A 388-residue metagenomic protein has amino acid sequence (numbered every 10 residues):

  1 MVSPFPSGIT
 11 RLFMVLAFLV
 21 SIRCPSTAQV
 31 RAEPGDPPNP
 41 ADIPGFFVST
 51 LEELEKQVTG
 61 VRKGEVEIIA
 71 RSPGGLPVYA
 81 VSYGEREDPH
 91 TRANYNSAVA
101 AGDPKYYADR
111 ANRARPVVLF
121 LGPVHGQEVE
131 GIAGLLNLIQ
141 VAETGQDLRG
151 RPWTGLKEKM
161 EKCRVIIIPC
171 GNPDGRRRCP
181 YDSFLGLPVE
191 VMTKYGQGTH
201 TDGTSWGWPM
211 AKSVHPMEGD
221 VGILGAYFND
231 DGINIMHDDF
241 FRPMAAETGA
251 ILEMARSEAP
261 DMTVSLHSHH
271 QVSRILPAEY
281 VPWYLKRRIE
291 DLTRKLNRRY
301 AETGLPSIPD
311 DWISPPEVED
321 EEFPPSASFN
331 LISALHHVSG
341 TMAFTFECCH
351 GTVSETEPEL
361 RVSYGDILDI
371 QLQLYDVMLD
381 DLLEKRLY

Functional and structural regions predicted by a protein language model:
M1, F13, C24-V48, R149 (+1 more regions): C-terminal accessory segments enriched in acidic
M1-G8: N-terminal secretory signal peptides that target proteins for export/translocation
I9-V20: Sec-dependent N-terminal signal peptides
A28-Y95: Short glycine- and acidic-rich boundary segments immediately preceding or forming the N-terminal edge of structured
S72-G75, R110-A114, E158-K162, A226-F228 (+3 more regions): Extracellular/periplasmic catalytic domains that process cell-envelope and extracellular macromolecules
Y79-A80, P104-D109, L331-H337: Short, surface-exposed beta-strand/loop micro-motifs that present aromatic residues
D88-A108: Carboxylate-rich, divalent-cation-coordinating active-site regions
R115, V129-K286: Active-site/substrate-binding loop(s) of hydrolase catalytic cores
